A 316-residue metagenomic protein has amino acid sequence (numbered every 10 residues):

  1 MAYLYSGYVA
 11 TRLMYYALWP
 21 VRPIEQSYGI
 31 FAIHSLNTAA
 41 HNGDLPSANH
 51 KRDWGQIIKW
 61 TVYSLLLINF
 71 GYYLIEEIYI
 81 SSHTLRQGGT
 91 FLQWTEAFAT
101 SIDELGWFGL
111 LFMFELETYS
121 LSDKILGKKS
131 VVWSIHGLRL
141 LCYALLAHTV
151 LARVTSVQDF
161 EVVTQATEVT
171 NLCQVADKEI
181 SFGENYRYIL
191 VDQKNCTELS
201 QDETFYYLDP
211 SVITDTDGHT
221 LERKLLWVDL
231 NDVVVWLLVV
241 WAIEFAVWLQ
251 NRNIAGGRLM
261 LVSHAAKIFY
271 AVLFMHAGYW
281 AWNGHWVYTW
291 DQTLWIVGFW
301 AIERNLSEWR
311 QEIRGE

Functional and structural regions predicted by a protein language model:
M1, K59-Y63, K129-L145, R258-F274: Transmembrane alpha-helical segments of multi-pass membrane proteins
Y5-Y8, R12, E104-F114, V234-I243 (+1 more regions): Hydrophobic cores of alpha-helical transmembrane segments in multi-pass inner/ER membrane proteins, independent
S27-K51: Short, Lys/Arg-rich, polar N-terminal cytosolic tail immediately upstream of the first transmembrane signal-anchor
N42-D44, L116-K129, F245-R258, E308-G315: Cytoplasmic membrane-interface regions of multi-pass membrane proteins
Q56-W60, E96-F108, I135-R139, L225-L237 (+2 more regions): Alpha-helical transmembrane segments of polytopic membrane proteins
L65-S81: Alpha-helical transmembrane segments of multi-pass membrane proteins
L66-G71, L238-R252, K267-E316: C-terminal transmembrane-bundle signature of multipass membrane proteins, characterized by strong activation on
S81-Q93, S156-L225: Low-complexity, proline/glycine-enriched hydrophobic segments characteristic of transmembrane helices
